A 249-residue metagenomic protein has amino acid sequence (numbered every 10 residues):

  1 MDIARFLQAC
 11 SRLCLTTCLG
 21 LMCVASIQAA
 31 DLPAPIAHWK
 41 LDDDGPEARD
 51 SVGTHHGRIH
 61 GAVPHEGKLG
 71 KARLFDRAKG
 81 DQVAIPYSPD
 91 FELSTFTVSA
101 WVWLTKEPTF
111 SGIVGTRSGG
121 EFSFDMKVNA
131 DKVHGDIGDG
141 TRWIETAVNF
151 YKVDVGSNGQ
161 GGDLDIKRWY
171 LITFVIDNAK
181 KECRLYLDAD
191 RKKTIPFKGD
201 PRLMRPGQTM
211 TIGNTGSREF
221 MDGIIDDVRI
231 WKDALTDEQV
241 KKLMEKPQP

Functional and structural regions predicted by a protein language model:
C10-A25: Bacterial N-terminal signal peptides
A25-K79, Y87-S88, T97, T116-G119 (+4 more regions): Extracytoplasmic low-complexity segments
D31-L32, Y87-V98, G161-Y170, R202-L203 (+1 more regions): Extracellular/lumenal carbohydrate-interaction signature centered on repeated Trp-anchored short motifs
I36-G45, T97-K106, L171, V175 (+1 more regions): Extracellular, beta-strand-rich glycan-interacting domains
K68, I195-I224: Flexible glycan-contacting loops in extracellular carbohydrate-active proteins
G112-I144: Glycan-recognition/cleft segments
D136-L171: Short, aromatic/His-centered strand-loop micro-motif at the edge of beta-sheets
R168-E182: Localized edge beta-strand/strand-to-loop motifs within extracellular or lumenal beta-rich domains
